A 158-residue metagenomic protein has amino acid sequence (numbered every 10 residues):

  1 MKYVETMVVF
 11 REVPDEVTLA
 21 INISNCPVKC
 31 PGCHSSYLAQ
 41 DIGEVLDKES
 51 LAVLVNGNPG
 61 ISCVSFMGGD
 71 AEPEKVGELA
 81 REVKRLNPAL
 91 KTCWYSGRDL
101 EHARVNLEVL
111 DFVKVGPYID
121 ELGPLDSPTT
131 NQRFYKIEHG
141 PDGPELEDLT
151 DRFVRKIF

Functional and structural regions predicted by a protein language model:
M1-N22, S35-Q40: N-terminal [4Fe-4S]-dependent radical SAM core
T18, S62, D111: Conserved acidic residues
A20-C33, D70: Cysteine-centered iron-sulfur cluster-binding motifs in ferredoxin-type domains/subunits of redox enzymes
L38, G69, P117-Y118: Flexible loop residues that form catalytic and substrate-binding hotspots at small-molecule/glycan-binding clefts
Q40-A52, A71-E108, F112: Canonical radical SAM enzyme core domain
V53-E72: Short Fe-S-cluster ligation motifs
V64-S65, V76, E138: Flavin-dependent oxidoreductase catalytic cores
L107-F158: Classical nucleotidyltransferase
